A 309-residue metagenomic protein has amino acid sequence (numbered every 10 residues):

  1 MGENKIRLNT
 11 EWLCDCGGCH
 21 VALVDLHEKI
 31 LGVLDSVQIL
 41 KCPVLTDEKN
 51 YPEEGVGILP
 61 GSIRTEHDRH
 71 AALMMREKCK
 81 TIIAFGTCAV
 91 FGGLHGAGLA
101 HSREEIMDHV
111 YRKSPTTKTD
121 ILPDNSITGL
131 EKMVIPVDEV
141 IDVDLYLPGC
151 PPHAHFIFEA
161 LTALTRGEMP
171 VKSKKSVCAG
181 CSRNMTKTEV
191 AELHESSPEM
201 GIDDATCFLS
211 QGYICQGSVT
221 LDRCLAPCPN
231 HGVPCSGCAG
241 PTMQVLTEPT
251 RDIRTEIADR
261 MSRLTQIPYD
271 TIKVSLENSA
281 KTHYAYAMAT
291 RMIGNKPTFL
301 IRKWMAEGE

Functional and structural regions predicted by a protein language model:
M1-I58, H67-R69, L73-T81, E104-L147 (+1 more regions): Iron-sulfur (Fe-S) cluster-binding modules
G61-I63, T87: Short glycine-/small-residue-rich Rossmann-like dinucleotide-binding loops
T65-H67, F91: Short glycine-rich, flexible loops that bind phosphorylated cofactors or substrates
T87-C88, R183: Histidine- and/or cysteine-centered catalytic micro-motif in compact active-site loops
C88-H95: Short gly/pro/ser/thr-enriched loop/turn and capping motifs at secondary-structure boundaries
L99-R103: Short, hinge-like loop/turn segments at secondary-structure boundaries
